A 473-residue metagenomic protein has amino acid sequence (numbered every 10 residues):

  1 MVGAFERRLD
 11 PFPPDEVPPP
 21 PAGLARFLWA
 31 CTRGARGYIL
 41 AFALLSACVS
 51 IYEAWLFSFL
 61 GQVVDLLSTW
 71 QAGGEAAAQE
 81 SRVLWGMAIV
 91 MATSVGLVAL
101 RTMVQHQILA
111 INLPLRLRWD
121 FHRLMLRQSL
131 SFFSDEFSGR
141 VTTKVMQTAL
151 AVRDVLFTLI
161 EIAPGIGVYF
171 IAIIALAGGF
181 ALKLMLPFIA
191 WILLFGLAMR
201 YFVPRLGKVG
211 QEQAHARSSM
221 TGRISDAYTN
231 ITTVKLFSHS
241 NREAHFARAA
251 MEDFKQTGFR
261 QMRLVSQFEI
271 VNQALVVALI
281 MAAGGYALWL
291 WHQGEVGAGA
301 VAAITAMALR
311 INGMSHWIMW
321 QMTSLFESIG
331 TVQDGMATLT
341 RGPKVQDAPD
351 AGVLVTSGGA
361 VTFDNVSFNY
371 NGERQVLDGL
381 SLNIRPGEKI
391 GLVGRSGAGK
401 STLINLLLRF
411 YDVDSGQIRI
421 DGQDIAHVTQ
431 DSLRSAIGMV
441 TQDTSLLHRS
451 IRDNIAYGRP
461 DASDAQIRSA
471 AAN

Functional and structural regions predicted by a protein language model:
M1-E53, S68-M87, R101-L109, L113 (+9 more regions): Membrane-integrated ABC transporters
P13-P21, Y52-G61, D65, V90-S138 (+12 more regions): Juxtamembrane helix-loop junctions of ABC transporter transmembrane domains
R33-G34, L130-S131, Q147-L156, I160 (+8 more regions): An intracellular "coupling" helix at the cytosolic face of ABC transporter transmembrane type-1 domains
G34, Y38-C48, T158-E212, A282-G297 (+1 more regions): Transmembrane helices of ABC transporter permease
G37-Q62, V83, M87, H106 (+6 more regions): Alpha-helical segments in transporter systems
T69-W70, L176-L193, L264-Q333, T338-L339: Helix-loop-helix
L354-N473: ABC-type nucleotide-binding domain
